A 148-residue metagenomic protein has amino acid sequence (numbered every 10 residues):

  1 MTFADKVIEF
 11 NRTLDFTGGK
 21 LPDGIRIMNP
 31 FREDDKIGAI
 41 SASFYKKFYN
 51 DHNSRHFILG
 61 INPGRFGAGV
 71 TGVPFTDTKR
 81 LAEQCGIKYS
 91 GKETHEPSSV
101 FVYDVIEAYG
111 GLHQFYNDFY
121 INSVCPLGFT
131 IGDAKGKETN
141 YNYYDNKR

Functional and structural regions predicted by a protein language model:
T2-R148: A polyanion-binding, active-site-adjacent surface
